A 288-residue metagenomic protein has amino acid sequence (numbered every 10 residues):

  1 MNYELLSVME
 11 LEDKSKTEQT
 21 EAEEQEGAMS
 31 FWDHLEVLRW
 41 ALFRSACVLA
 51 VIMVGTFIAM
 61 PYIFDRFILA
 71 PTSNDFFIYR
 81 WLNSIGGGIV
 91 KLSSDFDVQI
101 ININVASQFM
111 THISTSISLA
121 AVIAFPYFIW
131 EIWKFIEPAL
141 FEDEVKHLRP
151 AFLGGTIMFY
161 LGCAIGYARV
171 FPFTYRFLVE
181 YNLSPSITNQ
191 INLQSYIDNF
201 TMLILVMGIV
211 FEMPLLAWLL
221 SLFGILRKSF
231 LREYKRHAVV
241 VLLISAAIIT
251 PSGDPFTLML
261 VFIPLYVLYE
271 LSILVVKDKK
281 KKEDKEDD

Functional and structural regions predicted by a protein language model:
N2-D288: Membrane topogenic/interface segments and analogous intrinsically disordered interaction regions
